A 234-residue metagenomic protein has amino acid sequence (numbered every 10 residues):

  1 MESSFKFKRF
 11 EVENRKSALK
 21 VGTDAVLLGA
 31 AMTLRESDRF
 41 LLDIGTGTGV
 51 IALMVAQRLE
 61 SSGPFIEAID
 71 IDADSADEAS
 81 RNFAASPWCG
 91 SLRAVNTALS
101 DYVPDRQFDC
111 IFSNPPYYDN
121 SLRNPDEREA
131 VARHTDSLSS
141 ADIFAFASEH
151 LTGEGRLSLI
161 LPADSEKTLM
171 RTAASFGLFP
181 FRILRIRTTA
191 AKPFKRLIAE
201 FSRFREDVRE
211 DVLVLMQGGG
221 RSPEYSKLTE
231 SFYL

Functional and structural regions predicted by a protein language model:
E2-F40, T46-R58, L197-E200, F204 (+1 more regions): SAM-dependent Rossmann-like transferase core, predominantly class I methyltransferases with a strong bias toward
F7, E36, S61, C89 (+2 more regions): Short, well-ordered coil/turn elements that cap or connect secondary structure elements
E13, R93-V95, F181-L184: General small-molecule cofactor/ligand-binding pocket signal
S17, V21, L138-F194: Conserved Class I SAM-dependent methyltransferase catalytic core
G29, E127-A130, S175-F176: Glycine-rich, phosphate-binding/catalytic loops in enzymes
A30-D105, C110-S113, D119-N124: Conserved SAM/SAH cofactor-binding pocket of Class I
P115-D142: Mobile active-site "lid"/loop adjacent to the S-adenosyl-L-methionine
K192-L234: SAM/dcSAM-binding transferase cores
